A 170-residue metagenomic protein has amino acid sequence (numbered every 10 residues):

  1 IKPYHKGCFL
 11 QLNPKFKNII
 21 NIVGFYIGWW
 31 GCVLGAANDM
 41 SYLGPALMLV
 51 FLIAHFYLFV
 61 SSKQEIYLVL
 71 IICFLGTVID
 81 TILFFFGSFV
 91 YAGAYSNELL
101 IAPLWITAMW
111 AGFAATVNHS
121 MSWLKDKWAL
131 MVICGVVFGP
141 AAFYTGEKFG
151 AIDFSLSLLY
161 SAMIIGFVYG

Functional and structural regions predicted by a protein language model:
G7-G170: Aromatic-rich, lipid-facing transmembrane alpha helices and their immediate juxtamembrane interface loops in integral
